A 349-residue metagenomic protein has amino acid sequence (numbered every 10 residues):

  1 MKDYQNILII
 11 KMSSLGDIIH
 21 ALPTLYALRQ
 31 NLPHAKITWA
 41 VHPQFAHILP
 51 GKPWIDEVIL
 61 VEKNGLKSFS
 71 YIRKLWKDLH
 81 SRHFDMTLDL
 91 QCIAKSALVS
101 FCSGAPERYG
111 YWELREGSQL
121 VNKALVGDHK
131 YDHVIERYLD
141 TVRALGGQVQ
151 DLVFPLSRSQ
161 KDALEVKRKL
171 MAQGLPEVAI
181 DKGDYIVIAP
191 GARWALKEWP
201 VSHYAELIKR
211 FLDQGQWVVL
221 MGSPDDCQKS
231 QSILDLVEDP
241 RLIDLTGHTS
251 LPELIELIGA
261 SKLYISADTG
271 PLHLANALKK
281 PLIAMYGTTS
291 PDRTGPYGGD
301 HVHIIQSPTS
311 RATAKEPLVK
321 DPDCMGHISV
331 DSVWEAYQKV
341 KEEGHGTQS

Functional and structural regions predicted by a protein language model:
M1-S349: Catalytic machinery of carbohydrate-active enzymes, primarily nucleotide-sugar-dependent glycosyltransferases
